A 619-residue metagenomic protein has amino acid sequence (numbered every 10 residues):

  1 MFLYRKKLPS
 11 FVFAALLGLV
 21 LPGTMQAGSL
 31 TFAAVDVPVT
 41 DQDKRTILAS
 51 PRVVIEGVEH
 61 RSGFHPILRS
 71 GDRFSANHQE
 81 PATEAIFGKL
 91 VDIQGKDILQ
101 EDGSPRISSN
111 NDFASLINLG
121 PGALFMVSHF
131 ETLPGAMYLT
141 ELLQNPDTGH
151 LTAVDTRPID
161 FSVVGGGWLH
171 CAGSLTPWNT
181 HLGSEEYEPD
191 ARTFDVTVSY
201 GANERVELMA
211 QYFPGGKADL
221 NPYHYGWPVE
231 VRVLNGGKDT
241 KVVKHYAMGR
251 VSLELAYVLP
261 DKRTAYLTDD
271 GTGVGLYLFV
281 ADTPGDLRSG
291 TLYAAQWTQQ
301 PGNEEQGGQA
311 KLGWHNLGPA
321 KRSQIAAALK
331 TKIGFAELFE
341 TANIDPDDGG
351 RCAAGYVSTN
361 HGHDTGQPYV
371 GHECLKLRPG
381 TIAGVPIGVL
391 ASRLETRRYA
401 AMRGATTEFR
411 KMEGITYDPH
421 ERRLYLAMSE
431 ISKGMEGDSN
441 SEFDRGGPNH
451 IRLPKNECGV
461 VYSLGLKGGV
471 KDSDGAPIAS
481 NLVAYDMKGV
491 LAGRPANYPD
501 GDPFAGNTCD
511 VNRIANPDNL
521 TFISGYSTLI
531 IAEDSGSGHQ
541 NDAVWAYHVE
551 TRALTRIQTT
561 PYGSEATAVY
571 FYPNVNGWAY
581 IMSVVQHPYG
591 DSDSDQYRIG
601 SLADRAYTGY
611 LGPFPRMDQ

Functional and structural regions predicted by a protein language model:
M1-K7: N-terminal secretory signal peptides that target proteins for export/translocation
K7-F11, G166: Generic alpha-helix initiation/capping and coil-helix boundary signal
V12-G23: Bacterial N-terminal signal peptides
G28-Q619: Conserved small-residue
